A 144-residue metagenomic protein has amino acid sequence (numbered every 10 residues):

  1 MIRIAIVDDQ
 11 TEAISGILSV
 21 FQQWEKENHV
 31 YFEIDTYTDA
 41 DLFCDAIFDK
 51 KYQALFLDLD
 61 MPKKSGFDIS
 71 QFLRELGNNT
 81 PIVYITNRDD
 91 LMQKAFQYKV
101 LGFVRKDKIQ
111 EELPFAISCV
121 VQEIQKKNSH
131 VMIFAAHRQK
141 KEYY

Functional and structural regions predicted by a protein language model:
D8, L57-D58: Active-site residues of response regulator receiver
T11-D35: Two-component/phosphorelay signaling modules centered on CheY-like receiver
L18, T36-A54: Acidic, metal-coordinating helix/loop segments flanking the phosphotransfer/catalytic sites of two-component signaling
D39, S65-D68: Acidic catalytic/metal-coordinating carboxylates
P62: The feature encodes the CheY-like receiver
F67-N78: Short amphipathic alpha-helix used as the core "switch/output" element in two-component signaling
D68, D89-V104: Alpha4 helix (beta4-alpha4-beta5 surface) of REC/receiver domains from two-component response regulators
F115-Y144: Conserved binding/recognition cores within well-folded domains
